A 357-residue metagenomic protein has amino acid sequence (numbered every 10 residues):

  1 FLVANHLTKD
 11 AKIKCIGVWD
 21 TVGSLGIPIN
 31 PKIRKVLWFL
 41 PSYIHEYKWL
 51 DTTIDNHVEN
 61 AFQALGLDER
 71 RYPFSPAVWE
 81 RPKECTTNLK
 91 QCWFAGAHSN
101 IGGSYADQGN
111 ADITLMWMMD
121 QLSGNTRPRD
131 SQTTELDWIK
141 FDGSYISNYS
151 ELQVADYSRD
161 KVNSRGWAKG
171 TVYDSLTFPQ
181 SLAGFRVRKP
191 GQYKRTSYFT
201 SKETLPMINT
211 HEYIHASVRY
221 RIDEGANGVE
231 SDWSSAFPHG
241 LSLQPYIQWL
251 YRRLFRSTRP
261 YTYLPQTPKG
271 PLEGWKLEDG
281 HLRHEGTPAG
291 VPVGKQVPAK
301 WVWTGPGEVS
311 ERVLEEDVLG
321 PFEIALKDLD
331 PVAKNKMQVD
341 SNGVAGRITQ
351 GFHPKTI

Functional and structural regions predicted by a protein language model:
F1-I357: Active-site- or binding-pocket-proximal scaffold segments within functional domains
